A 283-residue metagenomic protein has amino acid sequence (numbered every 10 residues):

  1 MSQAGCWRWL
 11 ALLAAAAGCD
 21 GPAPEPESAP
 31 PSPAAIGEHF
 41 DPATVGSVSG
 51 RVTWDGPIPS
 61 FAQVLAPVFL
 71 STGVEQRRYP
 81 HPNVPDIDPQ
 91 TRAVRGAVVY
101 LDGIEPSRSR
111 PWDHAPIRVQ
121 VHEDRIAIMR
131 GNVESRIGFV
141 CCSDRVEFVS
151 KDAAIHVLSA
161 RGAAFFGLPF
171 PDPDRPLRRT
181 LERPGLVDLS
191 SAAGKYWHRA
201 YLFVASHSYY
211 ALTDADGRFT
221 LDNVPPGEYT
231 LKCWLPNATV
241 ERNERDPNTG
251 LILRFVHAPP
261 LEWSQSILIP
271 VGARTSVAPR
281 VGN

Functional and structural regions predicted by a protein language model:
M1-A17: Sec-dependent bacterial lipoprotein signal peptides
C19-N283: Extracytoplasmic copper-binding redox domains, predominantly the cupredoxin/blue-copper superfamily
